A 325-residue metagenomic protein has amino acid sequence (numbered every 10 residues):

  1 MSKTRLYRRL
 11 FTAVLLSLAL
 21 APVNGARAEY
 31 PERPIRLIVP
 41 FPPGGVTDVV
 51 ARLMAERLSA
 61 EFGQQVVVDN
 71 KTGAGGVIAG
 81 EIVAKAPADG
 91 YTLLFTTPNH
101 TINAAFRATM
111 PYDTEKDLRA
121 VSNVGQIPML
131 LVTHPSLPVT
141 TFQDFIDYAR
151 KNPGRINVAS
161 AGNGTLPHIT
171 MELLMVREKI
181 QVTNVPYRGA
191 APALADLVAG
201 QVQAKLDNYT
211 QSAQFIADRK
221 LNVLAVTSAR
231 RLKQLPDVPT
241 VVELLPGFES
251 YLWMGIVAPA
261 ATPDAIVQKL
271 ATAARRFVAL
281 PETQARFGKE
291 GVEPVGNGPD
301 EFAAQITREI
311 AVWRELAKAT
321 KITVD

Functional and structural regions predicted by a protein language model:
L6-T12: N-terminal export leaders
T12-P22: Bacterial N-terminal signal peptides
R27-K116, R155-N157, N163, K179-N208 (+3 more regions): N-terminal (or domain-start) structured segment
E32-P34, V176-R177, A217, D264-D325: An extracytoplasmic/periplasmic, membrane-proximal ligand-sensing/linker region
K85-Y91, A105-P192, A204, T240-V241 (+2 more regions): Hinge/capping helix and adjacent helix->loop/strand transition within the periplasmic-binding protein
T97-P98, P135, Y209-T210, S228-A229 (+1 more regions): Short secondary-structure boundary segments
P192-F248: Anionic-ligand binding region
